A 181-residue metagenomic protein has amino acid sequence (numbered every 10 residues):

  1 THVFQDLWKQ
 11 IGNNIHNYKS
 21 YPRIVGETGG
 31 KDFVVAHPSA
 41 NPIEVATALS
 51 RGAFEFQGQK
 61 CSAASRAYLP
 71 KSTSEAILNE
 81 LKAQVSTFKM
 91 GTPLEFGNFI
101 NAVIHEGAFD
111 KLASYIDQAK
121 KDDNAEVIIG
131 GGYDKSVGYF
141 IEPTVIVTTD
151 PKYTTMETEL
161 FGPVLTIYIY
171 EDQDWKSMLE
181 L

Functional and structural regions predicted by a protein language model:
H2-P151, I169-L181: ALDH superfamily catalytic-core signature
M156: Short, solvent-exposed loop/beta-turn-alpha elements that line the ligand-binding surface or hinge of extracytoplasmic
E159-L160: Short, surface-exposed loop/turn microsegments at beta-strand edges and helix-strand junctions
P163: Glycine-rich nucleotide-phosphate-binding loops and adjacent flexible coil segments
